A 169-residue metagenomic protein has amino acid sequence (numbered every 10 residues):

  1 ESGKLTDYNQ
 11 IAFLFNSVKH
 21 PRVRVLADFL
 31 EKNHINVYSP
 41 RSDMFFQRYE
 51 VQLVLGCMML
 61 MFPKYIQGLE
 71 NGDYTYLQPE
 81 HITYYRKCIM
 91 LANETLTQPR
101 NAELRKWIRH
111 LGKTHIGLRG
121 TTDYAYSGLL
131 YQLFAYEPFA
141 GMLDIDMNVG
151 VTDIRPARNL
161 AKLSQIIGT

Functional and structural regions predicted by a protein language model:
E1-D73, N148: Conserved motor-region signature of P-loop NTPase helicases/translocases
A27, M58-T169: Conserved helicase C-terminal RecA-like lobe
